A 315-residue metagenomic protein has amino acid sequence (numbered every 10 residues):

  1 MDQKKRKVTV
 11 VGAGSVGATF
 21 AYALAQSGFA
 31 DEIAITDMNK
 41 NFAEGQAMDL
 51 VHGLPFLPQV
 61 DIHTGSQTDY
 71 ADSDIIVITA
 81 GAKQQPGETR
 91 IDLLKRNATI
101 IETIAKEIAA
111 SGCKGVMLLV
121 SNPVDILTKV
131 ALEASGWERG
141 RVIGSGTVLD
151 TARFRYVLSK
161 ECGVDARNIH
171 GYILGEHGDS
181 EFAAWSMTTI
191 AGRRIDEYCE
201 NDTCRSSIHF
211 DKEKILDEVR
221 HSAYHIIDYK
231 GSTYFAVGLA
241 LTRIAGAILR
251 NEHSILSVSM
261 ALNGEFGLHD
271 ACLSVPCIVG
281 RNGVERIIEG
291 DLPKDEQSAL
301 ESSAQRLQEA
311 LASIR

Functional and structural regions predicted by a protein language model:
R6-T9: Beta1/beta-strand and adjacent pyrophosphate-binding region of the FAD-binding site in flavoprotein oxidoreductases
A13-G14: Glycine-rich Rossmann-fold phosphate-binding loop(s) that bind the pyrophosphate of adenine dinucleotide cofactors
G17-A18: N-terminal Rossmann-fold NAD(P) dinucleotide-binding loop
L24: Aromatic pocket-lining residues of Rossmann-like dinucleotide-binding sites
E32, T36-S73, E88, Q308-S313: Conserved N-terminal Rossmann-fold NAD(P) cofactor-binding segment
P55-V116: Rossmann-like NAD(P)-binding element
R90-R155: Rossmann-like NAD(P)(H) cofactor-binding subdomain of soluble oxidoreductases
S135-R141, T151-R315: C-terminal substrate-binding/catalytic lobe of Rossmann-fold NAD(P)-dependent dehydrogenases
